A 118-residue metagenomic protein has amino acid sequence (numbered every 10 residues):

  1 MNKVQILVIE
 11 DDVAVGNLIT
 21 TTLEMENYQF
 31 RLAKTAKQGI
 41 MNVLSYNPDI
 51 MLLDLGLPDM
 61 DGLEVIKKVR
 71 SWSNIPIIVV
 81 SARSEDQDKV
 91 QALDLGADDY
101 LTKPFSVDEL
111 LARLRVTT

Functional and structural regions predicted by a protein language model:
M1-T118: N-terminal/domain-start alpha-helical segments
